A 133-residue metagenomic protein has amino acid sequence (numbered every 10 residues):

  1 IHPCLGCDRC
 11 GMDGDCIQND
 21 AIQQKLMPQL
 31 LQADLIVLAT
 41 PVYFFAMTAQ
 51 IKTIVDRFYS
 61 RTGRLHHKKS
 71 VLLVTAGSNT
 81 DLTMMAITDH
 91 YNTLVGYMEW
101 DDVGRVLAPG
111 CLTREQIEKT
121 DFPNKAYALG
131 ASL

Functional and structural regions predicted by a protein language model:
I1, N79, L112: Flexible, glycine-rich phosphate/dinucleotide-binding loops and adjacent beta-alpha linkers at cofactor/substrate
I1-A39, F45-S60, E115-Q116, T120-L133: N-terminal beta1-alpha1-beta2 submodule of the flavodoxin-like/Rossmannoid cofactor-binding fold
N19, R105-P109: Conserved beta-strand termini and adjacent loop/short-helix elements that scaffold enzyme active sites in alpha/beta
A39-T40, A108: Hydrophobic alpha-helix-in-membranes signature
V42-F44, G77-S78: Short glycine-rich anion-binding loops that position phosphate/pyrophosphate groups of nucleotides and phosphorylated
R64-R105: Short, glycine-/small-residue-rich phosphate/pyrophosphate-handling segment
T75, G110-Q116: A short acidic, helix-capping loop that chelates divalent metal ions and anchors anionic groups
